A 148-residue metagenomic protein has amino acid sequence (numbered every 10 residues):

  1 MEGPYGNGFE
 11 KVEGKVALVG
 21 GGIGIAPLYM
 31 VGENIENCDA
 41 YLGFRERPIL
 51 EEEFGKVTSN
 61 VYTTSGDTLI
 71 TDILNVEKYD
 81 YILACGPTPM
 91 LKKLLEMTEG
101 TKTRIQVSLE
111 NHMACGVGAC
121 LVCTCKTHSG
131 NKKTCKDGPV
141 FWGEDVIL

Functional and structural regions predicted by a protein language model:
M1-A114: FNR/FR-type flavoprotein reductase catalytic core
P27, P89, E110-P139: Local cysteine-cluster metal-coordination motifs and their immediate loop/turn environment, predominantly Fe-S cluster
D137-L148: Short microdomains enriched in Cys/His and/or Lys/Arg
